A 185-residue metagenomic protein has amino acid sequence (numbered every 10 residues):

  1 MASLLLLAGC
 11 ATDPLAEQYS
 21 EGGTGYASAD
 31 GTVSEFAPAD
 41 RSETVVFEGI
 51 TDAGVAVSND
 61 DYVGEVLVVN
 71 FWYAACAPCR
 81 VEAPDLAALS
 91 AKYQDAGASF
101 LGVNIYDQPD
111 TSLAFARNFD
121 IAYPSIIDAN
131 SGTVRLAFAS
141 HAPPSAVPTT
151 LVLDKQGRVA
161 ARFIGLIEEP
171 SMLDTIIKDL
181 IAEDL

Functional and structural regions predicted by a protein language model:
M1-E48, L185: N-terminal targeting signals for export/organelle localization
A37-L67: A short beta-strand-turn-helix
S42-T44, Y62-G64, D95-A98, D110 (+2 more regions): Extracytoplasmic
V57-R80, L86, F100: Short active-site neighborhood of thiol/selenol oxidoreductases, capturing the structured segment around
F71-Y73, V103-Y106, D128-A129, G165-L166: Active-site-proximal beta-strand/loop segments in catalytic clefts of secreted hydrolases
R80-D120, N130-A137: Structural microenvironment flanking redox-active thiols in thiol-disulfide oxidoreductases
F119-I121, A129-D184: Thiol/disulfide oxidoreductase modules built on the thioredoxin-like
